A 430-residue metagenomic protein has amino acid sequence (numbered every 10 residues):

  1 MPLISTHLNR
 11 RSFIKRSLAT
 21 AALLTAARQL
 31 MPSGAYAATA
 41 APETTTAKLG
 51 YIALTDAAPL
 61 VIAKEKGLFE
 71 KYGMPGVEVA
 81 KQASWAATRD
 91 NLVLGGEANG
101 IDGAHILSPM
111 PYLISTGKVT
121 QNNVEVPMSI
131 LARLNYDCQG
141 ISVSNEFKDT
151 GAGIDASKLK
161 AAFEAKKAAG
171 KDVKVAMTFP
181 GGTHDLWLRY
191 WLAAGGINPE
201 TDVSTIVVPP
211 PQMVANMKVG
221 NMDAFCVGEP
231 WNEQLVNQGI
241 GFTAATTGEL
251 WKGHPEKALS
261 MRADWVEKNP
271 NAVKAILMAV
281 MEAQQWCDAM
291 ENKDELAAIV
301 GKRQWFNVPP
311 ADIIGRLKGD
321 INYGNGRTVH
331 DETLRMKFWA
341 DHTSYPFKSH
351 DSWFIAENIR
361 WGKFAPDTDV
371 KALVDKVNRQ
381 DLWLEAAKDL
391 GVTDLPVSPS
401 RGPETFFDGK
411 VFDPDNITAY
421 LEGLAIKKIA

Functional and structural regions predicted by a protein language model:
M1-S12, A21, A26-R28, S33-Y36: N-terminal secretory signal peptides
A35-T45, L395-G402: Bacterial Sec-exported substrate-binding components of ABC uptake systems
A38-E200, S204-V207, V219-E233, I240-G253 (+2 more regions): Short, glycine-/small- and polar/acidic-enriched structural segments that line small-molecule recognition paths
D56, E65, T88, M110-P111 (+9 more regions): Stable alpha-helical elements in mature extracytoplasmic
I101-D102, V203-T243, R262, D294 (+3 more regions): Ligand-binding pocket segment of bilobal, Venus flytrap-like solute-binding proteins
I141-S142, A258-M261, W265-V266: Short glycine- and hydrophobic/aromatic-rich loop-to-beta-strand nucleating segment in the catalytic cores
K268-D381: Secondary-structure end/capping motifs
S352-A430: Conserved C-terminal helix/tail region of periplasmic/extracytoplasmic solute-binding proteins
